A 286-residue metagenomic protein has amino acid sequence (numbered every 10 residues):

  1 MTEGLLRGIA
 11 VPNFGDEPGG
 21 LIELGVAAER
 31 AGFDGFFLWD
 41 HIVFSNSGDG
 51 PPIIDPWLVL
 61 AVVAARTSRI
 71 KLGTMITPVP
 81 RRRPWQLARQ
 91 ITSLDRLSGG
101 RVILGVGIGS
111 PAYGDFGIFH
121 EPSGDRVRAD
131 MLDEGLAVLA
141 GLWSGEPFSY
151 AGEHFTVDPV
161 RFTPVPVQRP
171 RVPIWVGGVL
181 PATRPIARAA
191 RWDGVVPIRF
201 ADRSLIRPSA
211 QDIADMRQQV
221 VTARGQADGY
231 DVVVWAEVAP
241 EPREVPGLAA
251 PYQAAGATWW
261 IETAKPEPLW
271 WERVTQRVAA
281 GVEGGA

Functional and structural regions predicted by a protein language model:
M1-A286: Active-site-adjacent structural elements that line small-molecule/cofactor binding pockets in enzymes
